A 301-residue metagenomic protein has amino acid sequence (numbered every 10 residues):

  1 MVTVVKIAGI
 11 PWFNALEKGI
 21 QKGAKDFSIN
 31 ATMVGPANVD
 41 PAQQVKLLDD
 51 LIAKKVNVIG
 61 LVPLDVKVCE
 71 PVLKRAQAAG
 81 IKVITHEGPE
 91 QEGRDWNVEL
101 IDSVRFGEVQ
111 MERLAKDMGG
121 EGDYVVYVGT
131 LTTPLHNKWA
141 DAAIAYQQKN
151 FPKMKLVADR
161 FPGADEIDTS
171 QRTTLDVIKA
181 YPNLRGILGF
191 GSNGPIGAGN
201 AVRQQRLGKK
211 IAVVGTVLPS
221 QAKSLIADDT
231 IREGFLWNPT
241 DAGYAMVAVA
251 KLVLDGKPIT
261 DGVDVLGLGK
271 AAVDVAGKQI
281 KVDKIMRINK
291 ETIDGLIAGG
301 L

Functional and structural regions predicted by a protein language model:
M1-L301: A residue-level marker of the well-folded mature domains of exported/periplasmic proteins
